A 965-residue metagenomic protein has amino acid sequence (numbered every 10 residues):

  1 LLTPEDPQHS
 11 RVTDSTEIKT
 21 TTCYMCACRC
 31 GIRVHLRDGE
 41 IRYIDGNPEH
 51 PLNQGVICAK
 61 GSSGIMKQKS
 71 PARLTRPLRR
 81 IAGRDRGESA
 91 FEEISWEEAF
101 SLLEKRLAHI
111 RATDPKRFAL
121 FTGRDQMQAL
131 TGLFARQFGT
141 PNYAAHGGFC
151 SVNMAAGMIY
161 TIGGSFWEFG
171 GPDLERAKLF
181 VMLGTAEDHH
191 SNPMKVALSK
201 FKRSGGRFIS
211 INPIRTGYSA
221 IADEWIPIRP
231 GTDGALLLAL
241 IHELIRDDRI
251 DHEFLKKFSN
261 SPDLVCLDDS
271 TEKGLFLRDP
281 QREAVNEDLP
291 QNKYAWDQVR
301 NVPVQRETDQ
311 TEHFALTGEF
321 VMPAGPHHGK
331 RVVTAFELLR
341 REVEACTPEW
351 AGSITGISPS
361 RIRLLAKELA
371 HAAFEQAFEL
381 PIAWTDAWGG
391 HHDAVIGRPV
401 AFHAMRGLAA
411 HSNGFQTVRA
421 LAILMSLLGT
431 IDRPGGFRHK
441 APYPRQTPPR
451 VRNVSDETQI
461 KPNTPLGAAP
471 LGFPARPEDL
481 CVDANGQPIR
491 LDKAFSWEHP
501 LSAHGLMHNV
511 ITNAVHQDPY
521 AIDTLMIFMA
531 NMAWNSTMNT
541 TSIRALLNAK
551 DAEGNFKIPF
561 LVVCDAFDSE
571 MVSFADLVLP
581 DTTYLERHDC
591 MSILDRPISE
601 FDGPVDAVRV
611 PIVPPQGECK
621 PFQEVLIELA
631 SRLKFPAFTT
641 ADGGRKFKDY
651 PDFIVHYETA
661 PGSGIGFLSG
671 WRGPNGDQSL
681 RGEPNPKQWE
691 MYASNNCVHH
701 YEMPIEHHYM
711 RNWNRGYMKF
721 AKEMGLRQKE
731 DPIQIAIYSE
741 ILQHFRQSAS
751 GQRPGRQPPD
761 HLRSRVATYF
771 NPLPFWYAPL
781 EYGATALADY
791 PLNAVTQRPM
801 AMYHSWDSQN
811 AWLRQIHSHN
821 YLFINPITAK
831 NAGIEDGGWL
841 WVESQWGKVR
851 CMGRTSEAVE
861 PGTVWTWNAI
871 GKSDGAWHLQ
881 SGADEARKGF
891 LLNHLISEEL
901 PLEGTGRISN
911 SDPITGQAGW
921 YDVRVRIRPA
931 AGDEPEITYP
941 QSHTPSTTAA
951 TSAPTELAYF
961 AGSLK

Functional and structural regions predicted by a protein language model:
L1-G318, H327, R331-V332, S358 (+9 more regions): N-terminal export/assembly segments and adjacent metallocofactor-ligating motifs of anaerobic energy-metabolism
C28-G31, E40-I41, N47-H50, S63 (+21 more regions): Short, glycine-/Ser/Thr-/acidic-enriched flexible segments
R80-W96, R249-L364, N463-F473, P477 (+5 more regions): N-terminal leader/propeptide and maturation segments of large enzyme subunits in energy/redox metabolism and hydrolases
F100-R117, G170-K178, E342, L365-P381 (+2 more regions): Glycine-rich phosphate/diphosphate-binding loops that line cofactor/substrate pockets in enzymes
R124, K257-N260, E368-L369, T385-W388 (+4 more regions): A glycine-rich phosphate-binding loop feature that marks nucleotide/adenosyl-phosphate handling sites
T131-I209, A235, T317-P323, A335 (+6 more regions): Extended redox/cofactor-interaction regions of prokaryotic respiratory oxidoreductases
G171, L585-P614, V625, A630 (+1 more regions): Glycine/threonine-rich phosphate-binding loop and adjacent beta-strand/alpha-helix elements that clamp
V610-I612, Q616, F622-G676, G751-R753 (+2 more regions): Long, contiguous, secondary-structure-rich segments that constitute the structural scaffold of globular domains
